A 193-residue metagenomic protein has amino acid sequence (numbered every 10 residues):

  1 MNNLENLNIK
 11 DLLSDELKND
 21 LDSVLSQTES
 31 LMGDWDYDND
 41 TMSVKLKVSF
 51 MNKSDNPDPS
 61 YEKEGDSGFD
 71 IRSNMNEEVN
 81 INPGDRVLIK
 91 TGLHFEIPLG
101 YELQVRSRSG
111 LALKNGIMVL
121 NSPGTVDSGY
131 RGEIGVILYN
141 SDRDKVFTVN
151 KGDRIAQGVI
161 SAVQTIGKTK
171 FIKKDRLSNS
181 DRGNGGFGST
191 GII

Functional and structural regions predicted by a protein language model:
N2-I193: DUTPase catalytic domain/fold
